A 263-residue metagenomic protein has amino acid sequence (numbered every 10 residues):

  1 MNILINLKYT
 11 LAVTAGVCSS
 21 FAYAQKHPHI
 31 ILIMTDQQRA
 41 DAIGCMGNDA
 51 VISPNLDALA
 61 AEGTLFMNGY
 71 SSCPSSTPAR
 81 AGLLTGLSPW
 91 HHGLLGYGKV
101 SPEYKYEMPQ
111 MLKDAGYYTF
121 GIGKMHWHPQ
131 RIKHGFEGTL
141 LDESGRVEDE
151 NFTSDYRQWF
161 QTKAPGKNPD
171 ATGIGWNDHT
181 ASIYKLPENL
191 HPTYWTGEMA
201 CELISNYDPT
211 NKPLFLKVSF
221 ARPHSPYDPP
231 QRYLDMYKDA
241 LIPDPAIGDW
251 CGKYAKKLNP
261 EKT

Functional and structural regions predicted by a protein language model:
N2-K8, F21-T263: Formylglycine-dependent sulfatase
L7-A15: Sec-dependent signal peptide hydrophobic core
A15-F21: Hydrophobic core
